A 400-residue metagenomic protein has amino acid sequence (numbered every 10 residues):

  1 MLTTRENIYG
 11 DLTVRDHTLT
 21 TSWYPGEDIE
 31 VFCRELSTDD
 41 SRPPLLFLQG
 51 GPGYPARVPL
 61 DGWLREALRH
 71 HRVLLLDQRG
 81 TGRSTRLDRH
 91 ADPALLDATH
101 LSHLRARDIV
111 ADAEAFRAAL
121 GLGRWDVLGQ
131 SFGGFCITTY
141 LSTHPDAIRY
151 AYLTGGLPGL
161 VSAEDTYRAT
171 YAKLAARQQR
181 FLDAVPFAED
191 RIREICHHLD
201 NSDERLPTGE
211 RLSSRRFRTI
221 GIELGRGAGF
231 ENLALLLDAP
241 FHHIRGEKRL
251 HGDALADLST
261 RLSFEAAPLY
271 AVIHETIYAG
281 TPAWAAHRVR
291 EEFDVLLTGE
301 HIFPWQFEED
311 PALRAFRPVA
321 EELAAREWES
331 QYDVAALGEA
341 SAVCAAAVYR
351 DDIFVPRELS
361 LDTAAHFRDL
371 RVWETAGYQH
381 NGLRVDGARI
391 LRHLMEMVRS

Functional and structural regions predicted by a protein language model:
L2-V31, E35-P207, Q331, A335-A336 (+3 more regions): Gly/Pro-rich cap/lid or specificity-loop segments adjacent to the active site
T21, V348-Y349: Short glycine-centered, acidic/aromatic-flanked micro-motifs in structured strand/loop junctions that mark active-site
G50-Y54, R105, A320-R326, R350: Short, flexible loop segments at the rims of nucleotide/cofactor-binding pockets, characterized by
I148, F367-L370: Core-facing hydrophobic residues within beta-strands of well-ordered domains
D203-R326: Alpha/beta-hydrolase fold active-site neighborhood
G229-N232, I353-L359: Conserved alpha/beta-hydrolase "acid-adjacent" motif
L236-D238, P356-A365: Short alpha-helix in the alpha/beta-hydrolase fold that links the catalytic acid
A340, A345-V348: Short beta-strand/loop motif that positions the catalytic acidic residue of the alpha/beta-hydrolase fold
